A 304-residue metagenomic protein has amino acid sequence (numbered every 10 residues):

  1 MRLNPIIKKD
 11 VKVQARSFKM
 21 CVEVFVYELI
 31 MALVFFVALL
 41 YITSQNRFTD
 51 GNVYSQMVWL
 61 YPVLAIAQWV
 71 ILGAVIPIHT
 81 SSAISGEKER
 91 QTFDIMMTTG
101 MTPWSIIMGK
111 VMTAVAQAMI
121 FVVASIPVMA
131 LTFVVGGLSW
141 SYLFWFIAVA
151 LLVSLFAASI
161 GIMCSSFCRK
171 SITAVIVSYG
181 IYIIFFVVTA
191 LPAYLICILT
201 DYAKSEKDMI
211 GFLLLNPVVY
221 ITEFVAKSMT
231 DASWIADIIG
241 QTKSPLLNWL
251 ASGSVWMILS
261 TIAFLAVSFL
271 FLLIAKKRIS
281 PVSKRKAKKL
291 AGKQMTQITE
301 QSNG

Functional and structural regions predicted by a protein language model:
M1-F25, K284: Aromatic- and glycine-rich beta-strand/loop motifs that create alpha-glucan
K19-S44, W69-L72, S178-F186, V267-F269: Hydrophobic alpha-helical transmembrane segments of multi-pass membrane transport/permease proteins
Y41-N46, G51, V187-L270: Terminal transmembrane helical anchor/hairpin motif
V58, P62, T113-R169, V177: Secretory targeting signals
L60-G86: Long, hydrophobic alpha-helical segments
I76-M97, K110-V111: Transmembrane helix boundary and interhelical loop/hinge segments in multi-pass membrane proteins
N248-G304: Junction motif at the cytosolic side of a transmembrane helix
